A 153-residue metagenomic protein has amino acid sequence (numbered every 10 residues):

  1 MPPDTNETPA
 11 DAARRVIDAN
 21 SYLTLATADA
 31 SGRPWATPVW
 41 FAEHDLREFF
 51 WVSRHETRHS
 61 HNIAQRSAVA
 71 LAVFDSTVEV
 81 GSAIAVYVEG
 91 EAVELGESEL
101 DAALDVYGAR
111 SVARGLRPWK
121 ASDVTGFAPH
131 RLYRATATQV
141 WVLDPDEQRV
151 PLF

Functional and structural regions predicted by a protein language model:
M1-E7, V80-F153: Charged, gly/pro-rich active-site loop segments
M1-Y22: Extreme N-terminal tail/first-helix region
A13, H59-N62, L100-A103: Amphipathic alpha-helical interface surfaces
R14-R15, F41, H61, V124-T125: Short secondary-structure boundary/capping segments
I17-D18, A64-Q65, G108, T125: Alpha-helix boundary recognition
A19-T24, R114-R117: Short Pro/Gly-enriched beta-strand edge/turn motifs at strand-loop
S21-H55, I63, V69-D75, A83-V88: Short beta-strand segments
R54-R58, G108-S111: Short, solvent-exposed aromatic-acidic interface loops
